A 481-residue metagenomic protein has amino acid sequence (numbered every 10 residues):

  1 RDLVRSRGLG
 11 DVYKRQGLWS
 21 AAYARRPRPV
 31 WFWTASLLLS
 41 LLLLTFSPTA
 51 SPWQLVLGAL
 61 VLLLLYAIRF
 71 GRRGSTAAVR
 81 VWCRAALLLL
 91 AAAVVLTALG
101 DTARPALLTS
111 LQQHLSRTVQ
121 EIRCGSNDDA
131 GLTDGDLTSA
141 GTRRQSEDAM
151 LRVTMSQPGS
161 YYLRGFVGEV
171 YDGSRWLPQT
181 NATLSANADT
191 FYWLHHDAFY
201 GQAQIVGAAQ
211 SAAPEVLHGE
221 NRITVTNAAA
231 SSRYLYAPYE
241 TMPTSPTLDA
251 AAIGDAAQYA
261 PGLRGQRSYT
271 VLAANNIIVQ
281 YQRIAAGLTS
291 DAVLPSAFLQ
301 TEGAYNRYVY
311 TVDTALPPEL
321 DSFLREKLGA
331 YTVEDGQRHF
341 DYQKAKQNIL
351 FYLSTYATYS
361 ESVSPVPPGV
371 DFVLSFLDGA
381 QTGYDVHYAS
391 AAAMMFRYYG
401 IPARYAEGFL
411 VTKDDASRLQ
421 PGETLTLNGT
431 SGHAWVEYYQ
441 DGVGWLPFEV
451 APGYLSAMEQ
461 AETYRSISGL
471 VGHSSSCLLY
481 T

Functional and structural regions predicted by a protein language model:
R1, R5-L479: Helix-boundary/low-complexity linker signature
